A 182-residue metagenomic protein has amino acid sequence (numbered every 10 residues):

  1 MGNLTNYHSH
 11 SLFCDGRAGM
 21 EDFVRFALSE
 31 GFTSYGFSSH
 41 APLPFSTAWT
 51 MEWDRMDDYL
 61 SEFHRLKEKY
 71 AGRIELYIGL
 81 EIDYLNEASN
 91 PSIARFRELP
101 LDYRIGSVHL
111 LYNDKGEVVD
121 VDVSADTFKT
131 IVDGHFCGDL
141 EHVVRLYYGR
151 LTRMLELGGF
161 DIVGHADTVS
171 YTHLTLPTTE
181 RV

Functional and structural regions predicted by a protein language model:
M1-N86, F96, D102, I162 (+1 more regions): An N-terminally biased module of ancient metal coordination in phosphate/nucleic-acid-related enzymes
F13-D15, I105-L174: Domain-core and long-helix interface of multi-subunit machines
A41, I82, S107-L110, E180: Short, flexible active-site-adjacent loop segments at beta-strand->alpha-helix junctions, enriched in small/polar
L85-A88, R145: Short gly/ser/thr-rich secondary-structure transition/capping motifs
S92: Active-site phosphate-binding/coordination module
R97-E98, E156: Solvent-exposed polar/charged
H173-V182: Single conserved hydrophobic/aromatic residue that forms the stacking wall/gate of nucleotide- or nucleobase-binding
